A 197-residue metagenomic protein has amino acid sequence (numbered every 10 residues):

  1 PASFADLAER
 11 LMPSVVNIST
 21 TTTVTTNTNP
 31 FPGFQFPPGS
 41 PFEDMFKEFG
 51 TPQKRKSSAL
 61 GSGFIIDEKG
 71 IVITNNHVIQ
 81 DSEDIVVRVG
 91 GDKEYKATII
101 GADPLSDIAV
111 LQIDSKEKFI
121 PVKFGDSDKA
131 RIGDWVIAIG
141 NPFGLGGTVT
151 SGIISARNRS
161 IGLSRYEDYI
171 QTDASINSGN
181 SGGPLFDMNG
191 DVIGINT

Functional and structural regions predicted by a protein language model:
P1-T197: Serine-dependent protease modules
